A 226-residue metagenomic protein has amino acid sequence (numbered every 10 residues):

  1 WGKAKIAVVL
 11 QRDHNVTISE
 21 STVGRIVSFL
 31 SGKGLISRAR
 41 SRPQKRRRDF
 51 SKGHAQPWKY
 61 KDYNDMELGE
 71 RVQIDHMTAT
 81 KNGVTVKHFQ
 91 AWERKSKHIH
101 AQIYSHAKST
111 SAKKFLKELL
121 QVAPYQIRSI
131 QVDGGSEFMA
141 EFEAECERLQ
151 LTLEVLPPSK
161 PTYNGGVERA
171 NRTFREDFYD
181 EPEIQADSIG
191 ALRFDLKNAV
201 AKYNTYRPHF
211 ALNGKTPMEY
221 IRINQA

Functional and structural regions predicted by a protein language model:
W1-G69, K160, I221-N224: Basic, flexible linker segments flanking DNA-binding modules in nucleic acid-interacting mobile-element proteins
I6, V23, D75, A91 (+9 more regions): Mobile genetic element proteins and their domesticated derivatives, centered on retroelements and DNA transposons
Q11, S28, G32, E147 (+2 more regions): Residue-level detection of the helix-turn-helix DNA-binding "recognition helix"
Q56, K61, A140, L149 (+2 more regions): C-terminal domain-tail junction helix/linker
L68-H100, S111: An active-site-proximal beta-strand-loop segment
V84, A101-Y125, S129: Active-site beta-loop-alpha junctions of metal-dependent nucleic acid enzymes, especially the RNase H-like/DDE
K97-Q102, E154-L156, D180: Short small-residue beta-strand/loop micro-motif enriched in glycine and branched aliphatics
S129-G134, R148-G166, P182-D187: RNase H-like polynucleotidyl transferase catalytic core
